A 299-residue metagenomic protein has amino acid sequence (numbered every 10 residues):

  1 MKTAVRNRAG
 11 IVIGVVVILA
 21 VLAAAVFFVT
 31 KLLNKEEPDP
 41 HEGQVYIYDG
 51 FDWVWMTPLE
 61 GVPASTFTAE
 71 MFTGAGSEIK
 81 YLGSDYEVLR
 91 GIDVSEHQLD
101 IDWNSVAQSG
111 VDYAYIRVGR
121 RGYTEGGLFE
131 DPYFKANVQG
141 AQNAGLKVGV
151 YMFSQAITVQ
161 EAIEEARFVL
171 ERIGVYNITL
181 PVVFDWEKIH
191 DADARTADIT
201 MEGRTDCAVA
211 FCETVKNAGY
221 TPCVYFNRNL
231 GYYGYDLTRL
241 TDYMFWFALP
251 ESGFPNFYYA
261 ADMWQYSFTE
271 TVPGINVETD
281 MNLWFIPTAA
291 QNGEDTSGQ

Functional and structural regions predicted by a protein language model:
K2-V21, V29: N-terminal Sec-pathway targeting helices
A25-H41: Sec-dependent signal peptide cleavage junction
E42-G91, Q98-D100, L240-Q299: Functionally critical loop-and-helix segments that line ligand-binding/catalytic clefts of soluble enzyme domains
E78, S84-A210, K216-A218: Substrate-binding cleft of extracellular glycoside hydrolase catalytic domains
V148, T221-C223, F245: Hydrophobic anchor at the start of a short beta-strand that flanks the dinucleotide cofactor-binding loop
M152, F226, L249: Short beta-strand/turn micro-motifs composed of small residues that flank or help shape donor/cofactor-binding pockets
L170-F184, K188, Y235-A260: Structural recognition of alpha->loop->beta junctions
V215-Y233: Aromatic-lined carbohydrate-recognition surfaces of secreted/lumenal glycan-active proteins
